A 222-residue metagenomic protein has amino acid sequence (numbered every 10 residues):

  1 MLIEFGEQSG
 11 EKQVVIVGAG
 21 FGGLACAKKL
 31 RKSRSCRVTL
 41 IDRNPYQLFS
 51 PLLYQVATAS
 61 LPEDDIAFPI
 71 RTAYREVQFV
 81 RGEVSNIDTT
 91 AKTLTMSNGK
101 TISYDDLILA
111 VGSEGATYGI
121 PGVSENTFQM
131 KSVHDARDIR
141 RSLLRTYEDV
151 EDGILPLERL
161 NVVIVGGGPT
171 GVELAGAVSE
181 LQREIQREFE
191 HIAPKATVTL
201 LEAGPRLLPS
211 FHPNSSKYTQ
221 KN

Functional and structural regions predicted by a protein language model:
M1-E11, Q78-V163: FAD-binding core/adjacent interface of flavoenzyme oxidoreductases
L2-F79, S85, V172-F211: Beta1-alpha1 glycine-rich phosphate/pyrophosphate-binding loop at the start of Rossmann-like nucleotide-binding domains
R141-K195: Rossmann-like NAD(P)H-binding beta-loop-alpha module
S215-N222: Rossmann-fold NAD(P)H-dependent dehydrogenase/reductase core
